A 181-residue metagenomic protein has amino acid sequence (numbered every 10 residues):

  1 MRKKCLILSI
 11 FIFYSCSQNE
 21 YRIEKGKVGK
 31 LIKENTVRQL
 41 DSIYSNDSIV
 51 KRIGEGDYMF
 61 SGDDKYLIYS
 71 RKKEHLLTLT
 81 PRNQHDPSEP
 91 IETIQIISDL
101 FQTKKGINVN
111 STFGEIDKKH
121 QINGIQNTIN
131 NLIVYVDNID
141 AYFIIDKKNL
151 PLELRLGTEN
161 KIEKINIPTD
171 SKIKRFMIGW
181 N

Functional and structural regions predicted by a protein language model:
M1-R2, E24, N108, D146: Serine/threonine-rich low-complexity intrinsically disordered regions
M1-R22: Bacterial Sec-dependent N-terminal signal peptides
K3, Y66-L67, Y142-F143: Alpha-helix boundary/capping detector
C16-I129, D137-I139, G157-N181: Short helix/turn-capping signatures at newly exposed starts of structured segments
Y69, I144-N149: Positively charged
V134-D137, A141-D146: Short, structured protein-protein interaction patches enriched in aromatics and acidic/basic residues, typified by
L152-R155: Short, solvent-exposed loop/beta-turn-alpha elements that line the ligand-binding surface or hinge of extracytoplasmic
